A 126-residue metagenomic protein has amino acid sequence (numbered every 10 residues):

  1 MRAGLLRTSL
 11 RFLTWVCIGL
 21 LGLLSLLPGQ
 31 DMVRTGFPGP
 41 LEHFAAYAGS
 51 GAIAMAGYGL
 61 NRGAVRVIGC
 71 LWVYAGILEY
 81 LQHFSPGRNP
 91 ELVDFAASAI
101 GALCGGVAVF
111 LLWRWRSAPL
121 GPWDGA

Functional and structural regions predicted by a protein language model:
M1-F95, A99-A126: Bulky hydrophobic segments
